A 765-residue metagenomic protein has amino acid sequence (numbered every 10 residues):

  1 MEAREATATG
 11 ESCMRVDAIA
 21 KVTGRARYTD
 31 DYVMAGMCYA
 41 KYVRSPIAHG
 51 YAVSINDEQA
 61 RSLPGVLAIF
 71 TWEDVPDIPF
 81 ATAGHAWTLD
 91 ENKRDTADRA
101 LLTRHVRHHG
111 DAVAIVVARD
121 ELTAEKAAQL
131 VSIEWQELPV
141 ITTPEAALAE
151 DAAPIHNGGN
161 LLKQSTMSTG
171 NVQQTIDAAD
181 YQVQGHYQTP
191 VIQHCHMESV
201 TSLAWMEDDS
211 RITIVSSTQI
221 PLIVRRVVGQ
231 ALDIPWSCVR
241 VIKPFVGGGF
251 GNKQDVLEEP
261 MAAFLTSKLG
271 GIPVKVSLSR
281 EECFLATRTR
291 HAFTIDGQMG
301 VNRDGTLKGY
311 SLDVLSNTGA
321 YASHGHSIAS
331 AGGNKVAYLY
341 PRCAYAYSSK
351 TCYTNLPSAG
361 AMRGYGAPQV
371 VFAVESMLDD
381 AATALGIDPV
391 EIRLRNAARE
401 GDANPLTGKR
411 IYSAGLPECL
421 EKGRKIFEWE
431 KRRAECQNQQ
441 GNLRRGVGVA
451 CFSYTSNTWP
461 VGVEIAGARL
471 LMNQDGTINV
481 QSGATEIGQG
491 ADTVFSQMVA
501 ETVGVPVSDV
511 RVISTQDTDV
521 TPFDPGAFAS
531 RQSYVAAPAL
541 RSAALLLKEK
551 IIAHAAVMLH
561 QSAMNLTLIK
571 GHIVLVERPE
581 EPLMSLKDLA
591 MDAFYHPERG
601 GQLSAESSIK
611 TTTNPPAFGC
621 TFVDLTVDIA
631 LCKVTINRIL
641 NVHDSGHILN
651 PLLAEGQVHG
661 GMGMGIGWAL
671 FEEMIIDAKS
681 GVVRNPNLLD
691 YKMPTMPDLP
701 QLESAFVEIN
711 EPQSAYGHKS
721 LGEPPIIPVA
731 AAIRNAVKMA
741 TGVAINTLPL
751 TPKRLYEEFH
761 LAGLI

Functional and structural regions predicted by a protein language model:
M1-Q164, Q182-G185: Flexible, low-hydrophobicity surface segments
E11, D17-A20, L89-N92, L161-S202 (+5 more regions): Glycine-rich loop/linker segments at domain edges
V16-A20, Q129-T142, Q219-P221, R226 (+6 more regions): Extended active-site and interfacial segments that coordinate phosphate-rich ligands in large catalytic machineries
L63, W72-E73, D233-C238, S267-K275 (+5 more regions): C-terminal catalytic domains of large/alpha subunits in multi-subunit enzymes
P79-G84, A127-L130, C195, S216 (+13 more regions): Short acidic, glycine/serine/threonine-rich loops at helix termini
T103, E198-L203, T294, G446 (+3 more regions): Short glycine-rich loop/turn motifs
Q219, N457-N479: Active-site-adjacent "gating/activation" loops or surface patches in catalytic cores
G249-S277, A491-V499: Thiamine diphosphate
